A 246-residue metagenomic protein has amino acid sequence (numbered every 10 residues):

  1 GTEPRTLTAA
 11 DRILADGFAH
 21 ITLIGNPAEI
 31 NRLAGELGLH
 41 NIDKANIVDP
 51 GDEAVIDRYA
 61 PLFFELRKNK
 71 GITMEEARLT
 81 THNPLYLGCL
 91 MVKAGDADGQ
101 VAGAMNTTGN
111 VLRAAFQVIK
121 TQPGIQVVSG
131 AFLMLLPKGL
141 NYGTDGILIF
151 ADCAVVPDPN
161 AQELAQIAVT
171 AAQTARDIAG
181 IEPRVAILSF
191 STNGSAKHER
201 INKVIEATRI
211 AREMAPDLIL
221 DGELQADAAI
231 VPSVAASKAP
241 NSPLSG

Functional and structural regions predicted by a protein language model:
G1-G246: Anion-binding alpha/beta catalytic cores of soluble intermediary-metabolism enzymes, centered on
